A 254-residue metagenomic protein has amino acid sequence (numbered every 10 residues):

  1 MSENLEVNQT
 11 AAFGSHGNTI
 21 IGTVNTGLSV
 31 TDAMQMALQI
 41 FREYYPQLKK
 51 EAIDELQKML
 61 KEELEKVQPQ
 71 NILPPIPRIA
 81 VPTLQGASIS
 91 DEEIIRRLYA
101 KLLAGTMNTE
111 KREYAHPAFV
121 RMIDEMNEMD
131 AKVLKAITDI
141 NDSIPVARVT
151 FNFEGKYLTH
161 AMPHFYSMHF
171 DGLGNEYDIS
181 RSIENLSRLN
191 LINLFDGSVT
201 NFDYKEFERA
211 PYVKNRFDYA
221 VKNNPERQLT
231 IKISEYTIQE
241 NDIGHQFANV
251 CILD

Functional and structural regions predicted by a protein language model:
M1-Y44: Long, low-complexity intrinsically disordered regions enriched in small/polar and proline/glycine residues
L48, A52, L84-A87, D91 (+4 more regions): Non-transmembrane, amphipathic alpha-helical segments
I53-R112: Membrane-proximal, non-transmembrane interface segments of integral membrane proteins
P74-R78, H169-T200: Short amphipathic alpha-helical interaction segments
P77-V81, E93-K101, E113-V120, N127-K135 (+2 more regions): Non-catalytic, well-ordered alpha-helical scaffold segments
Y114-D171: Short amphipathic alpha-helical interface segments
I144-K156, L194-N215: Internal, charge-rich low-complexity segments
F202-D254: Short, amphipathic alpha-helical interaction segments positioned at domain boundaries
